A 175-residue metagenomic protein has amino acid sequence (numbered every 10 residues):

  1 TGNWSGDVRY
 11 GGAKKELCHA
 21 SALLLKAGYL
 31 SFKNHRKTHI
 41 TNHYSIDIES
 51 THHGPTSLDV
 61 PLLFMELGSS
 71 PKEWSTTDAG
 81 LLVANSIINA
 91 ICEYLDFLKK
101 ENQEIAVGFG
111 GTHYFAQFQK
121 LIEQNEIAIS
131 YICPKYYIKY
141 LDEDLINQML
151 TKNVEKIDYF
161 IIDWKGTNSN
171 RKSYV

Functional and structural regions predicted by a protein language model:
T1-R9, D59-L63: Active-site microenvironments of hydrolase-like enzyme catalytic domains
R9-A22, S70-T77: Flexible, glycine/proline-enriched loop segments at strand-loop-helix junctions that form or flank small-ligand binding
R9-Y10, L67-E73, S130-L141: Acidic, His- and aromatic-enriched active-site or binding-groove loops in soluble protein domains that engage sugars
K15-I46: N-terminal low-complexity, intrinsically disordered segments
L23-K33, W74-V107: Long, well-ordered alpha-helical scaffolding segments within enzyme catalytic domains, especially pronounced
N42-H52, Q103-G111: A short glycine-rich, hydrophobically flanked beta-strand micro-motif that places a catalytic Asp/Glu for divalent metal
D47-Y94: Active-site-adjacent mobile loop/cap segments within catalytic or ligand-binding domains
L98-S169: Acidic, Ser/Thr-rich low-complexity intrinsically disordered segments
